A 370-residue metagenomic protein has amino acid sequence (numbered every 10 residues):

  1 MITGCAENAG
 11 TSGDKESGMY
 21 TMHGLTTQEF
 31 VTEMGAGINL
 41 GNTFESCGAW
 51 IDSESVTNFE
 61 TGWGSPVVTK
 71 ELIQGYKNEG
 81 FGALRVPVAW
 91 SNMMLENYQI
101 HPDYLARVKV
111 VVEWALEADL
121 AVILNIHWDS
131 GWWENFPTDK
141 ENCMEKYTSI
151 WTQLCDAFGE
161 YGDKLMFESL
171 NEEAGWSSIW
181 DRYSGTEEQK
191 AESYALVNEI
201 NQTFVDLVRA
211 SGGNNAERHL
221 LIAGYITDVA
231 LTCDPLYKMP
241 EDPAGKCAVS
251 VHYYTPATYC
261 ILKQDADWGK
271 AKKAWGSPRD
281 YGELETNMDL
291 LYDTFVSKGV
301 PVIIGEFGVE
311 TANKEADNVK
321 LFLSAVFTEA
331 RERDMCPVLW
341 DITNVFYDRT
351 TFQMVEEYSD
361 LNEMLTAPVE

Functional and structural regions predicted by a protein language model:
I2-A6: C-terminal motif of bacterial Sec signal peptides marking the signal peptidase cleavage site
A9-A83: N-terminal carbohydrate-binding accessory modules
Y20, W63-L84, M94, Y98-W128 (+3 more regions): An active-site-proximal structural segment forming one wall of the substrate-binding cleft that immediately precedes
G41-V68, E96-I100, D139, T258-L284: Acidic/histidine-rich helix-loop elements that form or flank divalent-metal/phosphate-binding sites at the catalytic
W50-N58, W90-A106, W128-E145, G175-Q189 (+2 more regions): Surface-exposed, active-site-proximal loop segments in enzymatic domains
M144-D280, D289-E310, E332-M335: Active-site region of glycoside hydrolase catalytic domains
K314-E370: Aromatic-rich peripheral "rim/lid" segments of glycoside hydrolase catalytic domains that contact and position glycan
